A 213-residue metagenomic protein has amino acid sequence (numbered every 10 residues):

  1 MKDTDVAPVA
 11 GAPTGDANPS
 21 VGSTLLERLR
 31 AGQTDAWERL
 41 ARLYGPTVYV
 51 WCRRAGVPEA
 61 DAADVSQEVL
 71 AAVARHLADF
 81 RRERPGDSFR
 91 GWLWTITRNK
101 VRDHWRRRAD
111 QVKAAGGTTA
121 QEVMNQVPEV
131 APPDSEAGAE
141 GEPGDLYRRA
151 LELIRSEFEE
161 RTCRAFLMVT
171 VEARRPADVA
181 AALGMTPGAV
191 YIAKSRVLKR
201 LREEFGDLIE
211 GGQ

Functional and structural regions predicted by a protein language model:
M1-D64, E68-R81, P85-Q213: Intrinsic, short, N-terminal disordered tails of RNA polymerase sigma-factor systems
